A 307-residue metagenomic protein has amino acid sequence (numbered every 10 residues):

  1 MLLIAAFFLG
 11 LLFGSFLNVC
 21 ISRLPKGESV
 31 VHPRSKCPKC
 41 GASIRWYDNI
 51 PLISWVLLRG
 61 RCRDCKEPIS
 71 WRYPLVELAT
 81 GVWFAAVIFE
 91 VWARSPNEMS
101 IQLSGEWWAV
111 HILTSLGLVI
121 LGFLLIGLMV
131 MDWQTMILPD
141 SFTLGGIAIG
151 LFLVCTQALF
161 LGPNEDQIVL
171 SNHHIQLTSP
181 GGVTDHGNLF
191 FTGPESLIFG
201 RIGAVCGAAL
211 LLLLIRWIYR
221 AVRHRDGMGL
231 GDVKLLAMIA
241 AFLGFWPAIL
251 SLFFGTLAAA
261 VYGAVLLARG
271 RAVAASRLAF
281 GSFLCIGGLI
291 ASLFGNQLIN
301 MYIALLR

Functional and structural regions predicted by a protein language model:
M1-P25: Long, highly hydrophobic alpha-helical transmembrane signal-anchor segments
F8, L12, F16, L78-A86 (+6 more regions): Hydrophobic, lipid-facing residues on alpha-helical transmembrane segments of integral membrane proteins
L17, I21, W83, V87-V91 (+8 more regions): Alpha-helical membrane-inserting segments
L17-R72, F280: Membrane-proximal soluble regions of multi-pass membrane proteins
N18-L24, R59-I69, L125-T135, L212-R225 (+1 more regions): C-terminal ends of transmembrane helices
R23-V31, F89-N97, G162, D166 (+4 more regions): Transmembrane helix-loop junctions in multipass membrane proteins, especially transporters and channels
Q102-G105, A109-V110, T114, I120-A258 (+1 more regions): Functional transmembrane core segments of multi-pass inner-membrane proteins
M228-G231, A264-I290: Interfacial loop-to-transmembrane junctions
